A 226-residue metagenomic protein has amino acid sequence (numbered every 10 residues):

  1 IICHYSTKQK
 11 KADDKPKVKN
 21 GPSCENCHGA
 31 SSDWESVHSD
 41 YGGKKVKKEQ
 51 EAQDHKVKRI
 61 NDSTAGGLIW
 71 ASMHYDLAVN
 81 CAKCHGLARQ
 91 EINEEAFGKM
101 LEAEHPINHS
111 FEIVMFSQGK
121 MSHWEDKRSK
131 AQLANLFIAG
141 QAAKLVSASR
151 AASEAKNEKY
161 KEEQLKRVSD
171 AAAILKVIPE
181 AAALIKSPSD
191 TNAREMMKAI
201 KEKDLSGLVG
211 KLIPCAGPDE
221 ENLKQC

Functional and structural regions predicted by a protein language model:
I1, E25, A82: Cys/His/Pro-rich metal-binding microdomains
I1-K10, A30: Long, hydrophobic/aromatic-enriched structural stretches that serve as scaffold segments
A12-P22, A30-C226: Primarily the internal scaffold of c-type cytochrome electron-transfer domains, especially repeated/multiheme c-type
